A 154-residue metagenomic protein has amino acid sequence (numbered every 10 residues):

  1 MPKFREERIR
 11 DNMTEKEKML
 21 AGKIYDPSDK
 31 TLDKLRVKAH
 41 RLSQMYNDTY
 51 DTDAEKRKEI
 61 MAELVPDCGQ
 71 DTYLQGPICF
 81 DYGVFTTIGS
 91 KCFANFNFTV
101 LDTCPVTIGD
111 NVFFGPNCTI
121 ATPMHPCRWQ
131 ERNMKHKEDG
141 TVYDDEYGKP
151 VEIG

Functional and structural regions predicted by a protein language model:
P2-D71, C127: Terminal amphipathic alpha-helical/low-complexity segments used for targeting or macromolecular assembly
I78-I88, F93-G154: Flexible, glycine/small-residue-enriched loop-and-beta-strand segment within the central core of proteins
